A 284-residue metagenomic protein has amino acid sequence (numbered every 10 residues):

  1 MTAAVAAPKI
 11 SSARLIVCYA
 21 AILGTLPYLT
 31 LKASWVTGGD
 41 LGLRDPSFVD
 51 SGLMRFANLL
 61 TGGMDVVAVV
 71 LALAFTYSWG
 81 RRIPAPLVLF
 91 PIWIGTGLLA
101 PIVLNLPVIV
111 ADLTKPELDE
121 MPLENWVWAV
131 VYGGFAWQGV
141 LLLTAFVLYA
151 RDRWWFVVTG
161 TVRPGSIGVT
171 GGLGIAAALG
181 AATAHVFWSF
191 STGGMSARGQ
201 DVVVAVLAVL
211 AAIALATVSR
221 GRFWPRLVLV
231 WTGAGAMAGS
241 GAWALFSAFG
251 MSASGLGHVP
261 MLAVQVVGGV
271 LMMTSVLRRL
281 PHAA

Functional and structural regions predicted by a protein language model:
M1-S11, D152-G171, A284: Membrane-interfacial, low-structure loops and terminal tails that flank and connect transmembrane helices in multi-pass
A20-L31, I94-N105, Y132-L141, S166-S189 (+2 more regions): Alpha-helical transmembrane segments of multi-pass integral membrane proteins
P27-K32, A182-T192, D201-A284: C-terminal transmembrane-bundle signature of multipass membrane proteins, characterized by strong activation on
K32-T61, N105-G133, H185-V204, S240-Q265: Membrane interfacial helix motifs at helix-loop boundaries and amphipathic/re-entrant anchors
T61-L71, G133-A150, V204-L215, A263-R278: Hydrophobic cores of alpha-helical transmembrane segments in multi-pass inner/ER membrane proteins, independent
A74-G95, L215-G235: Loop-to-transmembrane helix junctions at the membrane interface
T76-R81, T144-R163, L215-P225, T274-A284: Cytosolic juxtamembrane helix at the C-terminal end of the final transmembrane segment
W79-R153: Membrane-interface helix-loop-helix junctions at boundaries between adjacent transmembrane segments
